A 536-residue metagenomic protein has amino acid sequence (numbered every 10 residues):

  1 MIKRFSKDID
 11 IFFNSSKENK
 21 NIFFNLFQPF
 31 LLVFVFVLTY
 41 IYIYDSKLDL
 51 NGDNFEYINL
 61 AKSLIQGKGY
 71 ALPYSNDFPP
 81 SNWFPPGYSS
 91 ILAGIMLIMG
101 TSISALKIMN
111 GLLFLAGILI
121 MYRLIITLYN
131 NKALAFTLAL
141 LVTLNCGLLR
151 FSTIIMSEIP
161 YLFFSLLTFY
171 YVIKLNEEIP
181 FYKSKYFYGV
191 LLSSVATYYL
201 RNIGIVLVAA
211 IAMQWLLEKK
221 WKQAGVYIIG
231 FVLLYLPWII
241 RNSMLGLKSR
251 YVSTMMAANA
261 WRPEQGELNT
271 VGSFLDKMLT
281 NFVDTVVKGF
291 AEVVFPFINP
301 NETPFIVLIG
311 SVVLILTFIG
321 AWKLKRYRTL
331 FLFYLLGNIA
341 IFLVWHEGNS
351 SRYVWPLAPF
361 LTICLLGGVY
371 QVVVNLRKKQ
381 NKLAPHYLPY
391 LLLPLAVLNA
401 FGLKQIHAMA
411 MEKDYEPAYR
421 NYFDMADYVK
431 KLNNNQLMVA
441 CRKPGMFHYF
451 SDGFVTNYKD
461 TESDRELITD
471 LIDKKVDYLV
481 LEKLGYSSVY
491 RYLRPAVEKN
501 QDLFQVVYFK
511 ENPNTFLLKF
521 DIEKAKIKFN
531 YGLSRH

Functional and structural regions predicted by a protein language model:
R4, D8-S15, K174-Y182, V206-V232 (+2 more regions): Perimembrane helix-loop-helix junctions
F30-F34, F136-T137, V142, G189-S194 (+4 more regions): Transmembrane alpha-helix segments characteristic of polytopic inner-membrane glycan-assembly/cell-envelope
T39-Y40, Q223-V312, F331, V397-K404: Membrane-lumen/periplasm interface segments of specific transmembrane helices in polyprenyl phosphate-linked
G52, W83, L106-L113, T137-L167 (+3 more regions): Multi-pass, polyprenyl lipid-linked donor-dependent membrane glycosyltransferases
I108-Y129, L167-Y171, I315-I319: Transmembrane-helix motifs of polytopic, lipid-linked glycan transferases
G111, F151-S152, E158, T197-L200 (+2 more regions): Hydrophobic/aromatic-rich transmembrane helices and adjacent perimembrane loops
I125, L388-H448, F454-V455, K459-I472 (+6 more regions): Membrane-embedded, lumen/periplasm-facing catalytic core of multi-pass transferases that use lipid-linked donors
F136, K185-L192, V208-A209, I228-V232 (+2 more regions): Signature aromatic-anchored transmembrane alpha helix within multi-pass, membrane-resident enzymes that catalyze glycan
